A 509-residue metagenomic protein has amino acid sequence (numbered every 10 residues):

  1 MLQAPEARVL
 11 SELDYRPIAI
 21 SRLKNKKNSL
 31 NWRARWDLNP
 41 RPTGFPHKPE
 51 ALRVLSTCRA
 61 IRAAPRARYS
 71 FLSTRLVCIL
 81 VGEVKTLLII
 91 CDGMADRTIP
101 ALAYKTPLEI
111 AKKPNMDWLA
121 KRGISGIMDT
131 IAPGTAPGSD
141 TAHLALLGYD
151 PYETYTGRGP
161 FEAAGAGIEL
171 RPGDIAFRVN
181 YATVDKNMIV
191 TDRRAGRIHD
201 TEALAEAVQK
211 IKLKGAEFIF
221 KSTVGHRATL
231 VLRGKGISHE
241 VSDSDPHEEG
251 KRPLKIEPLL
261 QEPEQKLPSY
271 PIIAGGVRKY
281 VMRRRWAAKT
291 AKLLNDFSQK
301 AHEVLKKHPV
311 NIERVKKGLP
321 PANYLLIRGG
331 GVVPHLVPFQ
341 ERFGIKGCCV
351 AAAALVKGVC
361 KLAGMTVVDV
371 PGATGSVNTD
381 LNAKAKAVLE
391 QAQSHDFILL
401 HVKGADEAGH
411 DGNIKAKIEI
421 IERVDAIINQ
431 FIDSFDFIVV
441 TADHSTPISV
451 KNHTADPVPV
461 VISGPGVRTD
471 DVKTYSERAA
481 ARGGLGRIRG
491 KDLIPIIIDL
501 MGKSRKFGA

Functional and structural regions predicted by a protein language model:
M1-L2, A7-D14, D37-N39, K48 (+2 more regions): Short, positively charged low-complexity motifs
Q3, I20-R22, F45, R59 (+3 more regions): Serine/threonine-rich, low-complexity intrinsically disordered segments
L10, I18, N31, Y69-S70 (+1 more regions): Short, positively charged and aromatic/hydrophobic N-terminal segments
L13, A19-R22, L38, G44-P46 (+3 more regions): Extended rod-forming repeat segments used as scaffolds/tethers
K24-N28: Polybasic, lysine-rich low-complexity intrinsically disordered segments
R75-A509: Feature captures the catalytic ectodomains and active-site-proximal regions of enzymes that hydrolyze or transfer
